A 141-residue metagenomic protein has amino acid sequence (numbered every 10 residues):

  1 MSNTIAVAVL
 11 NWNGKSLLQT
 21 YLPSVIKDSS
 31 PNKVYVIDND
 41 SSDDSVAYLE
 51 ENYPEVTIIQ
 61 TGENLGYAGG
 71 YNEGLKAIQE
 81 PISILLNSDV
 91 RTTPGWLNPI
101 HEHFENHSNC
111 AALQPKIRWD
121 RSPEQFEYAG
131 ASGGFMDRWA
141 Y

Functional and structural regions predicted by a protein language model:
T4-A6, K33: Cell-envelope/extracellular polymer assembly enzymes that use nucleotide-activated donors
V9-T20, D40: Active-site beta-to-alpha loop of glycosyltransferases that engages the nucleotide-sugar donor
P23-N32: Short, acidic, metal-binding catalytic loop of nucleotide-sugar glycosyltransferases
S24, D38-A47, E63: A conserved acidic beta->alpha catalytic loop
P31-D40, I59-T61: Short beta-strand/loop segment that forms part of the nucleotide-sugar
Q60-I78, S88: Glycine-rich, basic loop-to-helix element that forms the pyrophosphate-binding segment of sugar-nucleotide handling
E73-K76, R91, N98-Y141: Acidic/His-rich active-site region of diverse nucleotide-sugar glycosyltransferases
S83: Short aromatic/hydrophobic "clamp" motif used to bind/position activated sugar donors
